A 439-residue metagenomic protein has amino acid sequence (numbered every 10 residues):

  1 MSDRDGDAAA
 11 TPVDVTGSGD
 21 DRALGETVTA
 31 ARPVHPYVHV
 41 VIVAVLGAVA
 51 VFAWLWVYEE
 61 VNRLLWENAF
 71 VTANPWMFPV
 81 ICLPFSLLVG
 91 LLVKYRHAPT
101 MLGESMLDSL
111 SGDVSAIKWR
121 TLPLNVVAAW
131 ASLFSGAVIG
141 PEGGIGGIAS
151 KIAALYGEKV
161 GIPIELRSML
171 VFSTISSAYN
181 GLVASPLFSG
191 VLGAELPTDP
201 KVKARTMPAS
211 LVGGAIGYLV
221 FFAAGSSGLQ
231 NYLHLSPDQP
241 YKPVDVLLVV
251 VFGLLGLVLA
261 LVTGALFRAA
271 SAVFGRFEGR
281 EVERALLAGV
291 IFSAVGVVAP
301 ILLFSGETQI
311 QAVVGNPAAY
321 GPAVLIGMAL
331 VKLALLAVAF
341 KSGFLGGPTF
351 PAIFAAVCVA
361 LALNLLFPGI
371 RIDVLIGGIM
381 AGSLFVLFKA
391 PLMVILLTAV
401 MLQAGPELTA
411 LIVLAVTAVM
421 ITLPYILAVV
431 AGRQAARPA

Functional and structural regions predicted by a protein language model:
M1-A439: Alpha-helical transmembrane segments and immediately membrane-proximal extracytoplasmic
